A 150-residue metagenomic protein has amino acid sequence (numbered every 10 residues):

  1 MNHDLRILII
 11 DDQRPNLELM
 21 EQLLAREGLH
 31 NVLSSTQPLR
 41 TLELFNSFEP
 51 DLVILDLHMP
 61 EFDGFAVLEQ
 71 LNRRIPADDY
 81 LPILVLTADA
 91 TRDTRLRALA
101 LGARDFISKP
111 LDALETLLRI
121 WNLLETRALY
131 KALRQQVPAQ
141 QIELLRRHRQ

Functional and structural regions predicted by a protein language model:
D11, D56, T87: Active-site residues of response regulator receiver
R14-L33: Two-component/phosphorelay signaling modules centered on CheY-like receiver
P15, T36-Q37, D63-E69, Q141: Acidic catalytic/metal-coordinating carboxylates
S34-L52: Acidic, metal-coordinating helix/loop segments flanking the phosphotransfer/catalytic sites of two-component signaling
E43, F65-D78: Short amphipathic alpha-helix used as the core "switch/output" element in two-component signaling
P60-E61, T87, T91, K109: The feature encodes the CheY-like receiver
P110-I120, L124, A128: C-terminal output helix
